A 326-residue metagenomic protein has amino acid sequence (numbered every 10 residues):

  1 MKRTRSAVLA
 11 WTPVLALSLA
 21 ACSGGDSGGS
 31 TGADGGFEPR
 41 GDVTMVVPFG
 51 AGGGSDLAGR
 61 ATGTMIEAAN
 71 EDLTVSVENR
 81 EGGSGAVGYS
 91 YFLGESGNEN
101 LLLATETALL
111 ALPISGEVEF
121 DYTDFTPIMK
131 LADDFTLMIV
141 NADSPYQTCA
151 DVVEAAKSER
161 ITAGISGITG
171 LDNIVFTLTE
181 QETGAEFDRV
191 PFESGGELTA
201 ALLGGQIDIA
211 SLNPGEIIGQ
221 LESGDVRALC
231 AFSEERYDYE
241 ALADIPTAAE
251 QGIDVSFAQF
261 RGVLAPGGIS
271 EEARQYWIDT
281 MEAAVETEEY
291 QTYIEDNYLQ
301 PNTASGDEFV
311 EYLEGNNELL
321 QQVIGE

Functional and structural regions predicted by a protein language model:
M1-D42, E326: Short, low-complexity disordered leader/linker segments with a strong preference for bacterial N-terminal type II
S23-D124, A185-L198, L203-D208, P301-T303: N-terminal (or domain-start) structured segment
A51-G52, T107-A108, N141-Y146, I165-G170 (+4 more regions): Short coil/turn segments
G94-N100, I114-E193, E197, A248 (+1 more regions): Hinge/capping helix and adjacent helix->loop/strand transition within the periplasmic-binding protein
G164-I168, D172-D244: Ligand-binding pocket segment of bilobal, Venus flytrap-like solute-binding proteins
E216-E286, G315-E318: C-terminal lobe and pocket-closing loops of periplasmic/extracytoplasmic Venus-flytrap solute-binding proteins
R236, E286, Q291-E311: Mature extracytoplasmic/periplasmic domains
S305-E326: Extracellular/periplasmic bilobal clamshell ligand-binding domains
